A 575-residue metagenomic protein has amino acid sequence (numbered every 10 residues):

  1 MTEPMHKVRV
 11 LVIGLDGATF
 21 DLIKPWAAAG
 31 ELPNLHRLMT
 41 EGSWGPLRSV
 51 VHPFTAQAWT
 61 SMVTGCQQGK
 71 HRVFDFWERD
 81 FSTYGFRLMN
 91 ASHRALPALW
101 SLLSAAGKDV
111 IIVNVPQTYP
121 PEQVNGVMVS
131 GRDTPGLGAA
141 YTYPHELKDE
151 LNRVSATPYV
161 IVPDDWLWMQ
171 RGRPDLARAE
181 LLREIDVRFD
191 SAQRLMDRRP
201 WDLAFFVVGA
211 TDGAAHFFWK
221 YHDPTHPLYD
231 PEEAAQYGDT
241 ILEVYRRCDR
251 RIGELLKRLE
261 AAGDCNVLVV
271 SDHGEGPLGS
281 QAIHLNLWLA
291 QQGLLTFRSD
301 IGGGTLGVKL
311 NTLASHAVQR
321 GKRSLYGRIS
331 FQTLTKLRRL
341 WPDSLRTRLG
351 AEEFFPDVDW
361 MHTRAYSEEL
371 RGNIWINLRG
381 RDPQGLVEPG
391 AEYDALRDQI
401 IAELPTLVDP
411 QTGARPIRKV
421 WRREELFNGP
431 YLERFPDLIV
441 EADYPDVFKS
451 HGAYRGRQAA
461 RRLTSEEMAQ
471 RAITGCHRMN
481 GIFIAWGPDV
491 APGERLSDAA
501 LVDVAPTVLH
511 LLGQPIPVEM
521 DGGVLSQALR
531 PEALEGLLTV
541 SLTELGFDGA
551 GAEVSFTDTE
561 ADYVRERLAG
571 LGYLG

Functional and structural regions predicted by a protein language model:
P4-H6, L15, K24, F76-A106 (+9 more regions): Secreted, luminal/periplasmic, and some membrane-associated catalytic domains that remodel anionic oxygen-ester
G17-F20, H52-P53, Q68-G69, V110 (+12 more regions): Short, solvent-exposed loop/turn segments at secondary-structure junctions
I23-G65, D109-V113: Short, structured active-site-proximal loop/turn typified by the sulfatase FGly-forming signature C/S-X-P-X-R
P121, D190-R250, L370-G372, I376-A391: Active-site His/acidic residue clusters
G136-F189, M196, A215: Long, well-ordered, tryptophan-enriched scaffold segments
Q399, L407, Q411-F435, L496-D503 (+1 more regions): Polar, surface-exposed loop/tail segments that function as active-site lids or cofactor/substrate-recognition elements
D443-A505, H510-L512: Low-complexity, glycine/alanine/valine/leucine- and proline-rich hydrophobic stretches
S555-G575: Short acidic, low-complexity intrinsically disordered linear motifs used for protein-protein interactions
